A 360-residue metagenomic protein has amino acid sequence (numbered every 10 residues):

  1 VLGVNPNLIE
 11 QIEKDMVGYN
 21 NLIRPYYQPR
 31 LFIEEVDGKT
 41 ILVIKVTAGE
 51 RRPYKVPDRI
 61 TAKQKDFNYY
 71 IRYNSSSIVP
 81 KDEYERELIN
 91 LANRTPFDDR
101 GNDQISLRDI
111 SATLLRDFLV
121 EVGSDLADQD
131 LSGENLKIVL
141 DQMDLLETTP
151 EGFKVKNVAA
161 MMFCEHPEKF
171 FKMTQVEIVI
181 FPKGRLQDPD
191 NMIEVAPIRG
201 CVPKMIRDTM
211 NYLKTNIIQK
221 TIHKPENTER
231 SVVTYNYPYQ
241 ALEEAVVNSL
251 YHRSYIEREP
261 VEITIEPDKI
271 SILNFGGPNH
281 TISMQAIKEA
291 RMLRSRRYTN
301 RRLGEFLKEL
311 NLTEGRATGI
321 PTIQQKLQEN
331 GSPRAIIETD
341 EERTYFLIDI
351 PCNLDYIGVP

Functional and structural regions predicted by a protein language model:
V1-Y239, V246-I357: Conserved N-terminal catalytic/coupling substructures associated with nucleotide/phosphate chemistry
